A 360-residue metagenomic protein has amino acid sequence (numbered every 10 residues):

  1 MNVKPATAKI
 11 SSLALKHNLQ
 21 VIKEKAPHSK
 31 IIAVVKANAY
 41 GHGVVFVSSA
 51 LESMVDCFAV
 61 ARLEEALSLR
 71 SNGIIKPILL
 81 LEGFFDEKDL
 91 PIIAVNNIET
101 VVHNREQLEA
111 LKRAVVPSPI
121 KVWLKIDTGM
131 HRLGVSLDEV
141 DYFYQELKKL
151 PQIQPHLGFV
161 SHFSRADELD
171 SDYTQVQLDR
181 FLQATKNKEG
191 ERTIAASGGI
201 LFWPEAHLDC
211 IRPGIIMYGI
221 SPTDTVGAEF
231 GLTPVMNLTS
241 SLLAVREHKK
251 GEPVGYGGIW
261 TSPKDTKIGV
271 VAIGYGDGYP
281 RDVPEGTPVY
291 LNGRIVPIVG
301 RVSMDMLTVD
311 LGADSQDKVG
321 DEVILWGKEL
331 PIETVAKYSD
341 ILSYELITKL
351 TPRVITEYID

Functional and structural regions predicted by a protein language model:
M1-E99, S118, P155, I355 (+1 more regions): A charged N-terminal "starter" segment
V3-K4, A37-A50, I92-N96, E106-K121 (+3 more regions): Active-site loop/helix belt of alpha/beta enzymes
L15, L69, F159, L242 (+1 more regions): Residue-level signal for inorganic ion chemistry
V34, W123-K125, G158, R212 (+4 more regions): Conserved beta-strand segments that form the floor/walls of ligand-binding pockets within enzyme and binding domains
V102-N104: Replace "Mg2+/Mn2+-dependent" with "divalent metal-dependent
S240-L242, V296-P297: Small-residue-enriched segments and motifs
E247-D360: C-terminal accessory subdomain/extension
